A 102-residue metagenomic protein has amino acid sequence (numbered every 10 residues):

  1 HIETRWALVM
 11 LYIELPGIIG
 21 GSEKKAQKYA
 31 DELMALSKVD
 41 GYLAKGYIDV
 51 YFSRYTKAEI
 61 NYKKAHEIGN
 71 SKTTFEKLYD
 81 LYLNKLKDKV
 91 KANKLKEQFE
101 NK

Functional and structural regions predicted by a protein language model:
H1, L33-L36, E67-I68, F99-K102: Structural marker of alpha-solenoid helical repeat scaffolds
I2-I19: Surface-exposed, polar helix/loop patches in the mature regions of secreted/periplasmic/lumenal proteins that form
T4, G41-L43, T74-F75: TPR alpha-solenoid repeat register
M10, E14, Y47, D80-L81: Residue-level recognition of tetratricopeptide repeat
I18-D31, F52-N61, L86-K96: Structural signature of tandem alpha-helical TPR/SEL1-like repeats, specifically the intra-repeat loop/turn
G41-Y42, I48, Y55: Alpha-helical solenoid scaffolds in eukaryotic macromolecular assemblies
V50, T56-E59, E67, S71-E76: Alpha-helical protein-protein interaction modules
K77-K89: Outer-membrane beta-barrel translocator/channel fold
